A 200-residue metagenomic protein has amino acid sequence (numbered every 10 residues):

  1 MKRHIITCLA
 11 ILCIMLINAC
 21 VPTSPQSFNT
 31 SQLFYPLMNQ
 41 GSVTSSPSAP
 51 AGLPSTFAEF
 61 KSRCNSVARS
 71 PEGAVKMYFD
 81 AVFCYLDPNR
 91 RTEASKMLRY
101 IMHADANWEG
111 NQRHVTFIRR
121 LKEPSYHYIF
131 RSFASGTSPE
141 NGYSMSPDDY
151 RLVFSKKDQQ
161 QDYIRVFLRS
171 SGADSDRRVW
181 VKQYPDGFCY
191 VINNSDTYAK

Functional and structural regions predicted by a protein language model:
M1-C8: Bacterial N-terminal signal peptides that target proteins for export
A10-I14: Hydrophobic helical h-region of N-terminal Sec-dependent signal peptides in bacterial secretory/periplasmic proteins
N18-A19: C-terminal motif of bacterial Sec signal peptides marking the signal peptidase cleavage site
P25-P36: Short, low-complexity, disordered segments immediately C-terminal to signal peptides in bacterial exported proteins
F34, P47-A51, G172: Predominantly extracellular/lumenal beta-strand repeat domains
G41-F133: Core segments of small alpha/beta cavity-forming domains
Q112-S171: Surface-exposed, charged secondary-structure patches
R165-K200: Short beta-strand edge/turn micro-motifs at domain boundaries
